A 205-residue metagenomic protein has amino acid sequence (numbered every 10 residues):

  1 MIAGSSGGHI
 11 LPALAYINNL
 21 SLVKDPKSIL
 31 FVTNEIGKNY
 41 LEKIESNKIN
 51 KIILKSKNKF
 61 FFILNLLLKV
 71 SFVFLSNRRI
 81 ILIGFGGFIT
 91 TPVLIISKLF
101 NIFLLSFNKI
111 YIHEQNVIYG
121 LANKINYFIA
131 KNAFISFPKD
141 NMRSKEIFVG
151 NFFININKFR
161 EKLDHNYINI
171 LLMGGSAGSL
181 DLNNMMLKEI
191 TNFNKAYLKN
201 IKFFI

Functional and structural regions predicted by a protein language model:
M1-G7, N19-N65, G174: Conserved nucleotide-sugar phosphate-binding/catalytic loop shared by glycosyltransferases and other
I2-I10, L82-G84, S176-S179: Short, glycine-rich nucleotide/cofactor-binding loops
H9-A13, F88-L94, S179-M185: Short glycine/serine/threonine-rich phosphate/pyrophosphate-binding segments that cradle anionic phosphate groups
N18-S21, V32, I36-E45, D164-I205: Donor-nucleotide binding loops and adjacent catalytic segments primarily of GT-B fold Leloir glycosyltransferases
I36-Y40, I81-I102: An aromatic- and histidine-rich active-site surface loop
S56-I81, T91, L99: An amphipathic, basic-hydrophobic alpha-helix
F100-R160: Active-site-proximal region of nucleotide-activated glycan assembly enzymes, centered on histidine/acidic-rich loops
